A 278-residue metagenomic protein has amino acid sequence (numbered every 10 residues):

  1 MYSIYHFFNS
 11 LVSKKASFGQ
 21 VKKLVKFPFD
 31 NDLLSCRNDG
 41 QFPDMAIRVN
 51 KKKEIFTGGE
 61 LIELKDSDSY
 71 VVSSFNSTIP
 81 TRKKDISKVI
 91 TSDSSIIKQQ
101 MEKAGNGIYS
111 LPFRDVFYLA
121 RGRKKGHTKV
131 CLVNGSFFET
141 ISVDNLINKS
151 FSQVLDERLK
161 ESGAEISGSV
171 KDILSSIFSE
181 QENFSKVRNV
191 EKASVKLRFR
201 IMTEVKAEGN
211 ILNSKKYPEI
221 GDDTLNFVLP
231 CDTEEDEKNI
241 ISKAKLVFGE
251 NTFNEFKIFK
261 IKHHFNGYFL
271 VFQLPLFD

Functional and structural regions predicted by a protein language model:
M1-N38, T81: Acidic-basic catalytic patches of nuclease active cores, encompassing PD-(D/E)XK and other metal-cofactor nuclease
Y2-F7, S73-S74, K129-C131: A short acidic (Asp/Glu
V12-V21, V49-I55, N106: Alpha-helix termini
L24-F29, C36-D44, S92-A104: Short linear interaction motifs
C36-N38, K53, Y109: Sterically constrained small-residue positions within well-ordered secondary structures of folded domains
D39-K52, G59: Short acidic loop-to-beta-strand element that houses the catalytic metal-binding Asp/Glu of nuclease active sites
I55-E60, K65-K129: Catalytic cores of nucleic-acid endonucleases
K125-D278: Non-catalytic C-terminal interaction segments of nucleic acid-processing enzymes
